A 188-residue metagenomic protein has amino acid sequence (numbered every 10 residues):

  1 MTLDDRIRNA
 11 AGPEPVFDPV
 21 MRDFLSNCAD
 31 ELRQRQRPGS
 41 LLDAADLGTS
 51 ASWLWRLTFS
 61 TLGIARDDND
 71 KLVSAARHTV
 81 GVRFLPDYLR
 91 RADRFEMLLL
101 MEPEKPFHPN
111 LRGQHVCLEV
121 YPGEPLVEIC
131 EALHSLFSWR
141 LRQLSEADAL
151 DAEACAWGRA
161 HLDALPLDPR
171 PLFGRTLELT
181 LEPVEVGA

Functional and structural regions predicted by a protein language model:
M1-R77, D87-A188: UBC/E2-like fold recognition across ubiquitin and ubiquitin-like conjugation systems, capturing catalytically active
F84: Short beta-strand-loop-alpha-helix junction that forms the active-site gateway of nucleic-acid-processing nucleases
